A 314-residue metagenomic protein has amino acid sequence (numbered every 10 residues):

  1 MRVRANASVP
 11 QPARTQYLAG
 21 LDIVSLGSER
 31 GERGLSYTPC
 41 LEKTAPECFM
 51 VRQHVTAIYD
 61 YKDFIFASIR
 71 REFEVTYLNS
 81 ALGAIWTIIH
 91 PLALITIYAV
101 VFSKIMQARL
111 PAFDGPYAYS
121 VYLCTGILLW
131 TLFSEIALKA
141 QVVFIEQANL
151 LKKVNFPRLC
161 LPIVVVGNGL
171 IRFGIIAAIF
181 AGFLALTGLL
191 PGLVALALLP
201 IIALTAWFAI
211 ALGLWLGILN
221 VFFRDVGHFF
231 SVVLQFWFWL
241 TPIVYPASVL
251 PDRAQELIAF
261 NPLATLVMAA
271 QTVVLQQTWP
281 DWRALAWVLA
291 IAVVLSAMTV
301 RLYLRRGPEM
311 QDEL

Functional and structural regions predicted by a protein language model:
M1-Q16: Short alpha-helix boundary/capping segments
Y17-G27, G31-L314: Hydrophobic transmembrane alpha-helices and immediately adjacent juxtamembrane helices of multi-pass inner-membrane
